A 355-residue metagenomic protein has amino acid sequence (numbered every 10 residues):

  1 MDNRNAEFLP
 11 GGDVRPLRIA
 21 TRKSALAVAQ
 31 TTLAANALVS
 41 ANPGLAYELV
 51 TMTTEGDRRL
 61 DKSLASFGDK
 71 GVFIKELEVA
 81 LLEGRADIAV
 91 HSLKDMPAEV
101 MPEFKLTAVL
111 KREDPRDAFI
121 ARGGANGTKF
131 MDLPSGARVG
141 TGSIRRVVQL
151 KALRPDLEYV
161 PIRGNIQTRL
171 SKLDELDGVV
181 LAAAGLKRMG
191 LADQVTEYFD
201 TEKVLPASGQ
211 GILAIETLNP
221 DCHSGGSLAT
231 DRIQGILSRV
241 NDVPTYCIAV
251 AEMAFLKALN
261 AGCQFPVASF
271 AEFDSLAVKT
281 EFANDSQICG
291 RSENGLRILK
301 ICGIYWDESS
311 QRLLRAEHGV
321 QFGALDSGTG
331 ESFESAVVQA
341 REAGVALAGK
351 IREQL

Functional and structural regions predicted by a protein language model:
D2-L60, S66-F67, I74, V147 (+1 more regions): Small-molecule-sensing regulatory modules
D61-I88: Short, structured active-site "lid" loops
D69-I74, E78, S92, V100 (+2 more regions): Non-catalytic, solvent-exposed segments at the cell envelope interface
D87, D95, P266-V267: Structured, non-catalytic alpha/beta "coupling" segments that mediate domain-domain communication and provide generic
L93-K94, P102-L157, L218-C222: A conserved helix-loop-strand patch within extracytoplasmic ligand-binding domains of the periplasmic binding
L93-M96, A184-L186: Short glycine-rich anion-binding loops that position phosphate/pyrophosphate groups of nucleotides and phosphorylated
